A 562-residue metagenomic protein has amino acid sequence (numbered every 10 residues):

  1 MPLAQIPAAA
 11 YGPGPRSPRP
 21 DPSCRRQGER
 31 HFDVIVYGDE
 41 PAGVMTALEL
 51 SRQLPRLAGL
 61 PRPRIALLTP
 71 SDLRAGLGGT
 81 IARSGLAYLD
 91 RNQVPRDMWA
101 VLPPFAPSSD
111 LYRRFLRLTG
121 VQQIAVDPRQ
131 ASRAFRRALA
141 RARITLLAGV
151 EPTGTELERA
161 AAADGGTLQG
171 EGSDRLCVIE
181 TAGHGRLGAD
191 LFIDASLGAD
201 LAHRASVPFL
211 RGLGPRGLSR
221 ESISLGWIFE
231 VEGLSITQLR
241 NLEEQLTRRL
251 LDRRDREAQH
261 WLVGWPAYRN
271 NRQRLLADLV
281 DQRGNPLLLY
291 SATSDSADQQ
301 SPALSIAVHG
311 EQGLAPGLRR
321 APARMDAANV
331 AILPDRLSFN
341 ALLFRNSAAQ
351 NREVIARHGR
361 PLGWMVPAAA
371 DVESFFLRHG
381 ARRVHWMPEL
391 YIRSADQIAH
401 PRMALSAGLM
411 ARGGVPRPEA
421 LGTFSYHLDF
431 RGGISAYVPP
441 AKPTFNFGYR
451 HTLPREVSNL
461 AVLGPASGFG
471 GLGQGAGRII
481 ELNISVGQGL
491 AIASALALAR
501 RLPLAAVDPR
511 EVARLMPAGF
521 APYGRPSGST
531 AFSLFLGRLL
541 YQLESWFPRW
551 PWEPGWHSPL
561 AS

Functional and structural regions predicted by a protein language model:
P2-P15, D21-S23, E29-H31, P55-G154 (+3 more regions): Conserved N-terminal/central alpha/beta ligand/cofactor-binding core
G12-P18, T80, G185-L191, S196-G519 (+1 more regions): Flavin (FAD/FMN)-binding glycine-rich loop and adjacent Rossmann-like elements that form
H31-V36, W99, L118-V126, G188 (+3 more regions): Second-shell loop/turn segments in exported
V34-P63: N-terminal Rossmann-like FAD-binding beta1-loop-alpha1 element of flavoenzymes
E40-P41, A125-Q130, G477, E481 (+1 more regions): Soluble non-cytosolic domains of exported or imported proteins
P41, M45, E151-T153, L191 (+1 more regions): Mobile, glycine-rich extracellular loop/lid and propeptide segments that shape or gate substrate/ligand access
A42-G43, A131-F135, L197, L201 (+1 more regions): Stable alpha-helical elements in mature extracytoplasmic
E156-R186: Conserved beta-strand-loop-beta-strand element in the redox core of flavoprotein oxidoreductases
